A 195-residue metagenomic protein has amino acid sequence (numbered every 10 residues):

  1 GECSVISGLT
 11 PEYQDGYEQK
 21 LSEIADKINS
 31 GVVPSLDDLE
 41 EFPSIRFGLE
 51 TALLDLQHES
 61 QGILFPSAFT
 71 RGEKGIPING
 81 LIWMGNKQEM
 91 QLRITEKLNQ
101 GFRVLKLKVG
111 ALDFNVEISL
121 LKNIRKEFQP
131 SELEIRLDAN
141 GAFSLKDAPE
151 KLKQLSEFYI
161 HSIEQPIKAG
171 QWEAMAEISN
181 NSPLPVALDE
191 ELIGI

Functional and structural regions predicted by a protein language model:
G1-I135, N140-A142, P149, K153-E157: N-terminal capping/lid subdomain adjacent to the active-site entrance of alpha/beta enzymes
I82, I167, L192: Hydrophobic pocket-lining residues within nucleotide cofactor-binding pockets
E134, I160-H161, P185: Hydrophobic "anchor" residues on beta-strands that sit immediately upstream of conserved functional sites
Y159-G170: A short, conserved beta-to-alpha structural element at the edge of catalytic cores that scaffolds binding
G170-I195: Catalytic alpha/beta core domains of metabolic enzymes, predominantly
